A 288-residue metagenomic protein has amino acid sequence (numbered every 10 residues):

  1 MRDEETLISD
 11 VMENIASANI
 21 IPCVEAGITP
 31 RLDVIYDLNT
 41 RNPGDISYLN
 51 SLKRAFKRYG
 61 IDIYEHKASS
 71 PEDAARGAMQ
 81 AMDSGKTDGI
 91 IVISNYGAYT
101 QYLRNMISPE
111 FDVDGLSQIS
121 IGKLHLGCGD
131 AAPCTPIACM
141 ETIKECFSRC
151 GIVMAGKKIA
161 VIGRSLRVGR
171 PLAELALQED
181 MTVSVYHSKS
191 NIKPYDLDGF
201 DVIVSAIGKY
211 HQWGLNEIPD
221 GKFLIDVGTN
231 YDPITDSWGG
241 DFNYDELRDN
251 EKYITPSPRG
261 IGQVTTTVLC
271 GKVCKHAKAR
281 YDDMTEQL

Functional and structural regions predicted by a protein language model:
R2-E13, A18-I28, G89-M154, H211: Anion-binding alpha/beta catalytic cores of soluble intermediary-metabolism enzymes, centered on
L32-V34, K158-I159: Conserved hydrophobic helix-helix packing surfaces used for dimerization/oligomerization
Y36-D37, I91-S94, I162: Short beta-strand segments
N39-S51, G129-V227, D232, S237-W238 (+2 more regions): Glycine-rich phosphate/diphosphate-binding loop of Rossmann-like nucleotide-binding domains
K53-S69, V183-Y186: Short beta-strand elements in bilobed, periplasmic/extracellular small-molecule ligand-binding domains
D73-G85: Short, well-structured alpha-helical segments in soluble
S94-A98, G208-H211, N230-D232, G260 (+1 more regions): Short glycine-rich anion-binding loops that position phosphate/pyrophosphate groups of nucleotides and phosphorylated
L103, S108, V113, I121 (+1 more regions): Rossmann-fold NAD(P)-binding glycine/threonine-rich loop
